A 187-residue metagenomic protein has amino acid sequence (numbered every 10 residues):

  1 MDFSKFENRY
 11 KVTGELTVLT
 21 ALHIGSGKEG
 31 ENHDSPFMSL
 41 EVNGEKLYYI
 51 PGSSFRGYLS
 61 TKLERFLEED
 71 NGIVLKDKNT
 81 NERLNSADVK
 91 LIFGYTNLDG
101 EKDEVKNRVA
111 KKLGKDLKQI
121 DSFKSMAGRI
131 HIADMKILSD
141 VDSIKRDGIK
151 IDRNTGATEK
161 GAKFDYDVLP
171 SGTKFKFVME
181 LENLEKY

Functional and structural regions predicted by a protein language model:
M1-Y187: RNA-binding basic/glycine-rich loop and surface signature characteristic of RAMP-family CRISPR effectors
